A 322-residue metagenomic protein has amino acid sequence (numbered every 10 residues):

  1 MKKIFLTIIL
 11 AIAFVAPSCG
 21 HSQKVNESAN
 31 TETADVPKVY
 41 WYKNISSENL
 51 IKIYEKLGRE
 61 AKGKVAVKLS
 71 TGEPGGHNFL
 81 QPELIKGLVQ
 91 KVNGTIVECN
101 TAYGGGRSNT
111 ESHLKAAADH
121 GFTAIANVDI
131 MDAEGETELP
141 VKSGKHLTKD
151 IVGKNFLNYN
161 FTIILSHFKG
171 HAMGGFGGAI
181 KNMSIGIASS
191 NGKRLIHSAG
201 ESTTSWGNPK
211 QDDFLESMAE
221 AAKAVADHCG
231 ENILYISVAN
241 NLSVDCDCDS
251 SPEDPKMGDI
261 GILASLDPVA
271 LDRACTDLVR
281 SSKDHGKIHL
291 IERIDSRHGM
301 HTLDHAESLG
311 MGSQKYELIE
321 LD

Functional and structural regions predicted by a protein language model:
M1-I4, G20, C275: Positively charged n-region of N-terminal signal peptides that target proteins for export
I4-A13: Sec-dependent N-terminal signal peptides
I4-F5, N26-S28, S70, H289: Residue-level detector of intrinsically disordered/flexible regions characterized by low predicted structural confidence
V15-S18: C-terminal motif of bacterial Sec signal peptides marking the signal peptidase cleavage site
G20-E32: Short, low-complexity, disordered segments immediately C-terminal to signal peptides in bacterial exported proteins
E32-D322: Extended, low-polarity segments enriched in aliphatic/aromatic residues
